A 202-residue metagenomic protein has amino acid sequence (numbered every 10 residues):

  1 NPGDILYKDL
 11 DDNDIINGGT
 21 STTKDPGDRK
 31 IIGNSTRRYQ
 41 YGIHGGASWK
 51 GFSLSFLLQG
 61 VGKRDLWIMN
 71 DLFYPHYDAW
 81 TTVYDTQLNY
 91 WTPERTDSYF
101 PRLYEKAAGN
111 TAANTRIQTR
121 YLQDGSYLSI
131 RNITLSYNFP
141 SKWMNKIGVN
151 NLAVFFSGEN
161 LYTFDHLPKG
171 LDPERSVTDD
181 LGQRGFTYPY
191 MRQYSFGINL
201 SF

Functional and structural regions predicted by a protein language model:
N1-S55, F100-N132, S136-M144: Outer-membrane beta-barrel transmembrane strand signature
S48, Q59-V61, S157-L161, S201: Outer-membrane beta-barrel pore domains and translocons
W49-F52, K142, V149-N151, M191-Q193: Strand-connecting loop/turn motifs
S53-S55, G62-L66, Y162-D165: Flexible loop/turn segments at secondary-structure boundaries
F56, V154-F156, I198: Membrane-embedded beta-strand positions of outer-membrane beta-barrel proteins
V61-A153, G158: Extracytoplasmic gating/loop element in the C-terminal half of outer-membrane beta-barrel translocons and assembly
A79, P93, D165-F202: C-terminal beta-signal and terminal closure region of outer-membrane beta-barrel proteins
F155, E159, T163-K169: Aromatic sugar-binding interfaces of carbohydrate-active proteins
